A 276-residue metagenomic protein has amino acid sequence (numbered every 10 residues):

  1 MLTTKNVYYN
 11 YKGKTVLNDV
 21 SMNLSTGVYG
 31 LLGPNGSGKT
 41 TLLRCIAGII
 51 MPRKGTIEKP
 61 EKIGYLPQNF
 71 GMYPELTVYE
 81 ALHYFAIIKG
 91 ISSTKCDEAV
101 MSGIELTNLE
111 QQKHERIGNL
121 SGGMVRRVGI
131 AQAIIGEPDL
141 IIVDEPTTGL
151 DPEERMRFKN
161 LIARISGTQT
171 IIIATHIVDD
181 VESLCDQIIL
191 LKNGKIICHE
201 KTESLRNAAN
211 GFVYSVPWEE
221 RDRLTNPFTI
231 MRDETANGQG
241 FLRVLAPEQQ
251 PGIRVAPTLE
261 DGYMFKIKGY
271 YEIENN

Functional and structural regions predicted by a protein language model:
L2, V16-D19: Conserved structural motif at the start of ABC-family nucleotide-binding domains
A47: Helix-to-loop junction immediately C-terminal to a conserved catalytic motif
H83, I87, T94-Q112: Conserved ABC ATPase "signature" region
R116-G123: Conserved ABC ATPase signature
I141-E145: Catalytic Walker B motif of ABC-type/P-loop ATPase nucleotide-binding domains
F158-R243: ABC transporter nucleotide-binding domain
